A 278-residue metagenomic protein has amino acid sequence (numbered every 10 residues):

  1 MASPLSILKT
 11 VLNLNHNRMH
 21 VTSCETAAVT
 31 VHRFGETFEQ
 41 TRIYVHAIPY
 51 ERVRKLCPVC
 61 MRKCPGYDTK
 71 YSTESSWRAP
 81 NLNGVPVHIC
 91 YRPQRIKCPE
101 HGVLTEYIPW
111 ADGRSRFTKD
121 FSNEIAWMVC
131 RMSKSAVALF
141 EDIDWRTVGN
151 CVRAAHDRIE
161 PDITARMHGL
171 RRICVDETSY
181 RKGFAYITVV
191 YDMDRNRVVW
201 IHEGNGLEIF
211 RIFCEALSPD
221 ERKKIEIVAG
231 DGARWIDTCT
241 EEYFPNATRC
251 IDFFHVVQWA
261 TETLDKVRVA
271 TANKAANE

Functional and structural regions predicted by a protein language model:
M1-E100: Short, conserved DNA-binding cores of transcription-related domains
P4, F34-F38, E124, M128 (+6 more regions): Secondary-structure boundary/capping micro-motif
V45, C57-C60, C98, I125 (+7 more regions): Mobile genetic element proteins and their domesticated derivatives, centered on retroelements and DNA transposons
D68-W77, I108-R116, H255: Short cysteine/histidine-rich zinc-coordinating motifs and their immediately flanking basic loops
R95, E100-R114: Short, Lys/Arg-enriched N-terminal segment that forms or immediately precedes the first helix of a structured domain
A111-S179, E208: Electropositive nucleic-acid engagement tracts
C151-C239: RNase H-like nuclease fold core
D231, E241-N277: Conserved beta-strand -> loop -> alpha-helix junction used to position metal-binding or nucleic-acid-contacting
